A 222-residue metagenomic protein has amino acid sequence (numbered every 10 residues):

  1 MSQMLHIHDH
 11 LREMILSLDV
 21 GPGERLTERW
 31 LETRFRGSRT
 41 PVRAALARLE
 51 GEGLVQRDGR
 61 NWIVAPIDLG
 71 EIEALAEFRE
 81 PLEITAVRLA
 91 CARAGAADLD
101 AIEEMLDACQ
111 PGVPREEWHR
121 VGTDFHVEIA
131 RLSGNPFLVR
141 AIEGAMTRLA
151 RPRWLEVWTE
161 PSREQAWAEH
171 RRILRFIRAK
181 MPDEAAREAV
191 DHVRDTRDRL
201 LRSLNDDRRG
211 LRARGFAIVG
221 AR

Functional and structural regions predicted by a protein language model:
M1-A92, R202, D206-A213, A217-R222: Short linear motifs at protein or domain termini
I15, R43-L46, L75, N135 (+3 more regions): Generic N-terminal initiation segments characterized by hydrophobic and/or small/turn-forming residues
G23, T27, V64-I67, Q110 (+2 more regions): Short amphipathic alpha-helical segments at helix-loop
L69-G70, A150, R197-D198: Short secondary-structure transition/capping segments
I72-E73, R115, W158-T159: Alpha-helical transmembrane segments of multi-pass integral membrane proteins
R79, A92-L155, Q165-A179, E184-R194: Conserved amphipathic alpha-helical segments that form helical-bundle/coiled-coil interaction surfaces
R194-S203: Short arginine-rich
